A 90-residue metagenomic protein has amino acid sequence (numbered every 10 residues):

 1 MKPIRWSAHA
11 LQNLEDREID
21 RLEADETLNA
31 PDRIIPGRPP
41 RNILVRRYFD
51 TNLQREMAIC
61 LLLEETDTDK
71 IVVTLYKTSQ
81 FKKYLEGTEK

Functional and structural regions predicted by a protein language model:
M1-K90: Ribonuclease/tRNase effector modules and their secretory precursors
